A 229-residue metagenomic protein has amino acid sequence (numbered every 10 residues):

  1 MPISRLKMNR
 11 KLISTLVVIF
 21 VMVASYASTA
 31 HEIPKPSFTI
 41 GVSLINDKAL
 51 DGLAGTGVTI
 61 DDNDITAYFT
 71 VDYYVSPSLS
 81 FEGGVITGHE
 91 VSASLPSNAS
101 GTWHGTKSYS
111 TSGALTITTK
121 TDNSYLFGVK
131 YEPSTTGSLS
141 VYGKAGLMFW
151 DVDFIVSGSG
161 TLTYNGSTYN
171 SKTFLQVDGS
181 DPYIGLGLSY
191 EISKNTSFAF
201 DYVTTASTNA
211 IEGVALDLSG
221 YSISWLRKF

Functional and structural regions predicted by a protein language model:
M1-K35: Cleavable N-terminal export/targeting peptides
A27-Y74, F81, F149: Short glycine/proline- and aromatic-enriched beta-strand/turn motifs that initiate or cap beta-hairpins
S28-T29, Y68, V75-P77, V129-T135 (+2 more regions): Outer-membrane beta-barrel proteins
S37-T39, Y190, D217-F229: Outer-membrane beta-barrel "beta-signal"
F38, S78-G83, G137-V141, Y190 (+1 more regions): Repeated loop/turn-to-beta-strand initiation elements of outer-membrane beta-barrel proteins
T39, Y68-D72, L126-G128, Y183-G185 (+1 more regions): Membrane-embedded beta-strand positions in outer-membrane beta-barrel channels/transporters
L44, Y73, V85, Y131-P133 (+4 more regions): Residue-level signature of outer-membrane beta-barrel architecture
N46-D64, I86-S124, W150-G179, T204-L218: Extracellular/periplasm-exposed beta-strand and loop segments of Gram-negative cell-envelope proteins, dominated by
